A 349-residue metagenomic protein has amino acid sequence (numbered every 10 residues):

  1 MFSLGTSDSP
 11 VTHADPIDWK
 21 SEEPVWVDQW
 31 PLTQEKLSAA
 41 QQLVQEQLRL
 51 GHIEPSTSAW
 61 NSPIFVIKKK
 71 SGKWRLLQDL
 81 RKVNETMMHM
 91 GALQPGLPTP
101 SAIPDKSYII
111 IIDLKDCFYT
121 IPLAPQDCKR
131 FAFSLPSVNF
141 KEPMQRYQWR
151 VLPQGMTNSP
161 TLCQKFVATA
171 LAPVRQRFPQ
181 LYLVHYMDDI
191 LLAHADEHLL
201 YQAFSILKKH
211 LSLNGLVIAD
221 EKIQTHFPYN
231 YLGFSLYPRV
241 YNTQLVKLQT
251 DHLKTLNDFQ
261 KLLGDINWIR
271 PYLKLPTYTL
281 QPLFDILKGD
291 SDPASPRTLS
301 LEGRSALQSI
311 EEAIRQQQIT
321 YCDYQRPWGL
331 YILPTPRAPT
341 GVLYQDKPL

Functional and structural regions predicted by a protein language model:
M1-A92, L181, H185-D189, L273-L301: Reverse-transcribing Pol proteins
M1-F2, D28-A59, G91-T99, I103 (+5 more regions): Inter-domain linker/hinge segments that demarcate the starts of reverse transcriptase and RNase H-type modules
S3-G5, P160-F204, Y272-L280: Active-site palm subdomain of RNA-directed nucleic acid polymerases
P16, M88, I223-Y324: C-terminal reverse transcriptase regions that engage the nucleic-acid substrate
K68-K70, N84-H89, Y119-Q126, F178-N214 (+2 more regions): Catalytic palm subdomain of template-directed nucleic-acid polymerases, centered on the conserved carboxylate motif
S71-N84, T99-P122, D258-F259, G264: Conserved catalytic palm subdomain of right-hand nucleotidyl-transferase polymerases, strongest for RNA-directed enzymes
D79, D113-K115, P153-G155, R177-E197 (+4 more regions): Catalytic palm active-site di-aspartate
F118, E142-F178, K254-Y278: Conserved pre-motif C helix in the palm subdomain of viral-like polymerases
